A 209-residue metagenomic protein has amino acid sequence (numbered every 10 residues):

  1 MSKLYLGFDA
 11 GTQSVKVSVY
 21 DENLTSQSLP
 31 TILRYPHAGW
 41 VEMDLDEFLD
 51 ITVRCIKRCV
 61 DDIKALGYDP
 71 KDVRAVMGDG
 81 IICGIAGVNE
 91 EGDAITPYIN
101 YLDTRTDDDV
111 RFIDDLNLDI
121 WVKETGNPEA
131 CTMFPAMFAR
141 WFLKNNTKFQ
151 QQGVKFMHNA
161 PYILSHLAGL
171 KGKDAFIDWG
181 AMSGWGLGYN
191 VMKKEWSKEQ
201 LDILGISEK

Functional and structural regions predicted by a protein language model:
M1-P97, D202: N-terminal glycine/serine-rich phosphate-binding loop of ATP-dependent small-molecule kinases, especially carbohydrate
A10-T12, V122-K209: Gly/Ser/Thr-rich active-site cleft segment
N23, E90-E91, L116, N145-T147: Short loop segments at secondary-structure junctions
Y35-G39, D108-F112, Y189: Short, charged, surface-exposed secondary-structure boundary motifs
D61-Y68, D115, K144, K148-Q151: Secondary-structure boundary motif
D72, I81-G84, E91, T106-V110 (+4 more regions): Generic hydrophobic, aliphatic-rich segments that mediate packing or membrane embedding
E90-A94, N100, F112-W121: Hydrophobic or amphipathic alpha-helical targeting/insertion segments
D103: Carbohydrate-associated surface elements
